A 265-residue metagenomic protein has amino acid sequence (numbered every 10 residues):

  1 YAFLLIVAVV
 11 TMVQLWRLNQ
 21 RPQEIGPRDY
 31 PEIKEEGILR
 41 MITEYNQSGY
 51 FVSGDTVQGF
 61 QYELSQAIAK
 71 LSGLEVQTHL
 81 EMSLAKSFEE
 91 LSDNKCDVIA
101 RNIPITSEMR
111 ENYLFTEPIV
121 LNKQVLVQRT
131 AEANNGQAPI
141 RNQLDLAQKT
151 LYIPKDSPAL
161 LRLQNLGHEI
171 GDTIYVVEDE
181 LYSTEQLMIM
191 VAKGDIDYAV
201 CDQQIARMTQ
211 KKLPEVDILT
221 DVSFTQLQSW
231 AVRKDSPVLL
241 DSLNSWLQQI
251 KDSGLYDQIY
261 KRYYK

Functional and structural regions predicted by a protein language model:
Y1-L15: Hydrophobic membrane-insertion alpha-helices, especially the h-region of bacterial N-terminal signal peptides
A2-L5, N19-E111, V176-L181, R262: Extracytoplasmic small-molecule ligand-binding "clamshell" domains of the periplasmic binding protein/Venus flytrap
Q14-Q23, D156-D179, P214-L219, I250-K265: Ligand-binding clefts/hinges and TM-proximal coupling segments of bilobed small-molecule sensing domains
Y45, V120-Q128, A133, E180 (+3 more regions): Periplasmic-binding protein-like
V52-V57, Q148-D156: Short beta-strand->loop
I68, L91-S92, L126, L146 (+3 more regions): Hydrophobic residues within well-ordered alpha-helices
A85, E89-S92, A100-N112, R162-E169 (+1 more regions): A ligand-binding cleft/hinge motif common to bilobed small-molecule-binding domains
T130-L151: Flexible hinge/capping segments at coil-to-helix
